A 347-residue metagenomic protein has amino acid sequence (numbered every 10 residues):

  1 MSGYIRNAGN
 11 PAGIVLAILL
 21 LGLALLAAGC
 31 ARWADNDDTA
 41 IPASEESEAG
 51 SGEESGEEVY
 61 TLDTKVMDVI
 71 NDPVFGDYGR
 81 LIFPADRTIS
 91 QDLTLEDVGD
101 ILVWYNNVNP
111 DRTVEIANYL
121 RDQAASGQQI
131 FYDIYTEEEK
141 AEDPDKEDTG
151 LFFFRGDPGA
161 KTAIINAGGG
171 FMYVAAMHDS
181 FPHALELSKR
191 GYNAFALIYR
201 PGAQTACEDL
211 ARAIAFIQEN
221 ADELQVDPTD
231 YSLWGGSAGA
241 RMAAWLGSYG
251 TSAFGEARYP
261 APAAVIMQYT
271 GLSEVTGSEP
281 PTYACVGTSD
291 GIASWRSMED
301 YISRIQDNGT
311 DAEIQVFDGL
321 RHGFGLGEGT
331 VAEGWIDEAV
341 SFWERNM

Functional and structural regions predicted by a protein language model:
I5-G9, G13-I14, A24-D148: N-terminal targeting or regulatory segments adjacent to alpha/beta-hydrolase or S9 domains
G56-I70, Y78-G79, N308-M347: C-terminal catalytic histidine-bearing segment of alpha/beta-hydrolase fold enzymes
A160-G169: Short beta-strand element of the alpha/beta-hydrolase
A175-M177, F195-L224, G329-A332: Catalytic nucleophile-loop/oxyanion-hole region of alpha/beta-hydrolase and closely related hydrolase-like folds
M177-F195: Short amphipathic alpha-helix adjacent to the substrate-entry channel of hydrolases
E208, R212-E279: Primarily recognizes the serine-hydrolase "nucleophile elbow" in alpha/beta-hydrolase and SGNH/GDSL folds
P280, S294-R304: Short alpha-helix in the alpha/beta-hydrolase fold that links the catalytic acid
A284-V286, D290: Short beta-strand/loop motif that positions the catalytic acidic residue of the alpha/beta-hydrolase fold
